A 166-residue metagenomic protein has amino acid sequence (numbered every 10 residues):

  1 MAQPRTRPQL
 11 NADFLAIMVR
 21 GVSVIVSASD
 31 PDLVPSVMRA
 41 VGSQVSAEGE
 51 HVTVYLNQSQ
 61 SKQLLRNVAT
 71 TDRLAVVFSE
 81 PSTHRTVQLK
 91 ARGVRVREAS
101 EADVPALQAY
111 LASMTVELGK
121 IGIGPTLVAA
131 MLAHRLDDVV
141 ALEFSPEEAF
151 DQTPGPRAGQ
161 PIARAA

Functional and structural regions predicted by a protein language model:
A2-S23: Short, basic/aromatic recognition patches
A12-F14, V24-S27, R39-V41, Q63 (+1 more regions): Short secondary-structure capping/turn segments at boundaries of alpha-helices and beta-strands
F14-L15, L65, A129-H134: A generic local secondary-structure boundary/capping motif
V19-G21, A69, D137: Short, surface-exposed loop/turn motifs at beta-strand boundaries within globular domains
G21-N57, Q88: Short beta-strand segments
G42-T83: A short mixed-secondary-structure module that forms the rim of ligand-binding clefts
R85-A166: Charged, gly/pro-rich active-site loop segments
